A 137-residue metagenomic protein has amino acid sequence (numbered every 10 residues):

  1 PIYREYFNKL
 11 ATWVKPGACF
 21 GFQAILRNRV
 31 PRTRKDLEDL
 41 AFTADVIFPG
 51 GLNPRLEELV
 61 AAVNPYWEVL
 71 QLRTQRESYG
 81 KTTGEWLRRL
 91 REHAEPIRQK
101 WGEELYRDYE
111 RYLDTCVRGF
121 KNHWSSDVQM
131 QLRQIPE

Functional and structural regions predicted by a protein language model:
R4-C19: A short glycine-rich, Lys/Arg-flanked "PGG" loop and its adjoining helix->strand segment in the class I
Q23: Alpha/beta-hydrolase-fold catalytic nucleophile elbow
L26-E137: Substrate-binding/catalytic lobe of Class I Rossmann-like enzymes that use SAM or dcSAM, i.e., the mid-to-C-terminal
